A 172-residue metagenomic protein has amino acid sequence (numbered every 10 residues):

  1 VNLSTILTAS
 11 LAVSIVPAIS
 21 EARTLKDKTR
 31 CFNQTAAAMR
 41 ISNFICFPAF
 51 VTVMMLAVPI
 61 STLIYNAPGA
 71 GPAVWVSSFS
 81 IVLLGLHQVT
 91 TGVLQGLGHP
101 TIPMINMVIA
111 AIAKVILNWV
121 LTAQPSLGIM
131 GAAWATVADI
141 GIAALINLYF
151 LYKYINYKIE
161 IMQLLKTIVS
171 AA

Functional and structural regions predicted by a protein language model:
V1-V13, C46-A49, S80-L84, Q88 (+1 more regions): Transmembrane helix-bundle signature of multi-pass secondary active exporters and lipid flippases
N2, A37, F50, I81 (+2 more regions): Residue-level recognition of pore/gate-forming positions within transmembrane alpha-helices of multi-pass
I6-K26, F32-M39: Helix-loop junctions and terminal segments of transmembrane helices in multi-pass membrane transport/translocation
A36, V53-V82: Interfacial segments at transmembrane-helix termini and the short loops linking adjacent helices
S42, V74-S77, I81, M107-V108 (+2 more regions): Residue-level recognition of transmembrane alpha-helices in multi-pass small-molecule transporters/permeases
F79-I109, W119-V120: Membrane-interface junctions at transmembrane-helix termini in multi-pass inner-membrane proteins
T101, A111-L145, Y149: Membrane-interface helix-loop junctions in multi-pass transport and translocation proteins
V137-A172: C-terminal transmembrane helix end/exit motif
